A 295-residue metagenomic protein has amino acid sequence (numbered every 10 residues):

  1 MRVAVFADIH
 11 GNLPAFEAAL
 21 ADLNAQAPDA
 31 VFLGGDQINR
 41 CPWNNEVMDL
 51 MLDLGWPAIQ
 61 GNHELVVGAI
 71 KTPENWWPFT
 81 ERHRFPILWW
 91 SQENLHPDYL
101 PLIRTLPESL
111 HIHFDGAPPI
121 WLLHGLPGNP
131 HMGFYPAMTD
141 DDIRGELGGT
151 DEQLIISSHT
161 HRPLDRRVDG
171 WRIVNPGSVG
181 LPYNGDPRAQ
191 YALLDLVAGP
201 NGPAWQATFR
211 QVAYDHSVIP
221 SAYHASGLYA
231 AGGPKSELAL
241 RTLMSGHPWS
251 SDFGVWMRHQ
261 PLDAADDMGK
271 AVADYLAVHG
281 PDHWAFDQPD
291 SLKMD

Functional and structural regions predicted by a protein language model:
M1-V3, I112-W121, V168-R172, G202-Q206: Beta-strand-turn-beta hairpins that frame and shape the catalytic cleft of phosphate-ester-processing enzymes
R2-P97: Core catalytic region of metal-dependent phosphoesterases/phosphodiesterases, especially metallo-beta-lactamase-like
A7-I9, G35-Q37, W56, N62-E64 (+4 more regions): Active-site metal-binding loops of divalent metal-dependent hydrolases
L23-A27, F114-G116, G149-D151, L193: Glycine-rich phosphate-binding loop signature in dinucleotide/nucleotide-binding domains
W77-R82, G116-G149: Active-site-proximal segments of metal-dependent phosphoesterases and phosphodiesterases across multiple
H83-P119: Metallo-beta-lactamase
A137-P163, R167-V179: Functional cores that coordinate and move charged inorganic groups
R167-P176, G180-D295: Acidic, His/Gly-rich catalytic cores of divalent-metal-dependent hydrolytic chemistry
